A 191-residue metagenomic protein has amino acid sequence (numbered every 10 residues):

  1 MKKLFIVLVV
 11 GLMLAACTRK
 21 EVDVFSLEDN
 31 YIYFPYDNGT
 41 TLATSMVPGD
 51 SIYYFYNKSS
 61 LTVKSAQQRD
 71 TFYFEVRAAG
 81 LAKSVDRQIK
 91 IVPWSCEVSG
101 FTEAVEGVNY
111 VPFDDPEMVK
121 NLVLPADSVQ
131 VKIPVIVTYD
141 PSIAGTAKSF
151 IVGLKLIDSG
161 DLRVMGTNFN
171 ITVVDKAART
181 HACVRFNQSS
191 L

Functional and structural regions predicted by a protein language model:
M1-T18: Sec-dependent bacterial lipoprotein signal peptides
C17-F101, K148, N187-L191: Acidic/polar, low-complexity intrinsically disordered N-terminal segments immediately downstream of a Sec signal
D23-F25, G160-H181: Beta-sandwich strand segments
Y56-T62, P116-N121, I136: Short structured motifs
D86-G100, I133-L162: Contiguous beta-strand segments of beta-sheet-rich domains
S99-N121: Short beta-strand and strand-turn-strand segments in soluble, beta-rich domains
L122-V131: Short proline/glycine- and polar residue-rich coil/turn motifs
I157-S159, R179-L191: Intrinsically disordered, low-complexity, charge-dense segments enriched in Lys/Arg and Glu/Asp interspersed
